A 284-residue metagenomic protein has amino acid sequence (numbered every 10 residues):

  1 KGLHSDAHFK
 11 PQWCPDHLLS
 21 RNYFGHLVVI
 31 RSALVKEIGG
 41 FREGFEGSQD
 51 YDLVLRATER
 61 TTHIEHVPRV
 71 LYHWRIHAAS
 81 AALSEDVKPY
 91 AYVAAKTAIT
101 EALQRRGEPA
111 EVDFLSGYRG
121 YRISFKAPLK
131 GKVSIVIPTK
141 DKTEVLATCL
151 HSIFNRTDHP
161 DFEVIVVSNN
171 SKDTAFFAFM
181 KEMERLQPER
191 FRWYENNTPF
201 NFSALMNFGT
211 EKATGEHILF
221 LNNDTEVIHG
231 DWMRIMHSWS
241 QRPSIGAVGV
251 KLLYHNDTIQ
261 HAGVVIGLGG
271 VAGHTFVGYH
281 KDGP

Functional and structural regions predicted by a protein language model:
K1-H4, T225-V271: Conserved donor NDP-sugar-binding/catalytic core segment of glycosyltransferases
L3-F24, V250, H255, G267-P284: Short, flexible, basic/aromatic active-site loop/helix in glycosyltransferases
F45, L55-H73, T100-F114: Catalytic donor-sugar/metal-binding loop of nucleotide-sugar-dependent glycosyltransferases
D52, G131-V136, E163: Cell-envelope/extracellular polymer assembly enzymes that use nucleotide-activated donors
H151-D161: Short, acidic, metal-binding catalytic loop of nucleotide-sugar glycosyltransferases
S168-F179, T198, E226: A conserved acidic beta->alpha catalytic loop
N196-A213: Glycine-rich, basic loop-to-helix element that forms the pyrophosphate-binding segment of sugar-nucleotide handling
I218: Short aromatic/hydrophobic "clamp" motif used to bind/position activated sugar donors
